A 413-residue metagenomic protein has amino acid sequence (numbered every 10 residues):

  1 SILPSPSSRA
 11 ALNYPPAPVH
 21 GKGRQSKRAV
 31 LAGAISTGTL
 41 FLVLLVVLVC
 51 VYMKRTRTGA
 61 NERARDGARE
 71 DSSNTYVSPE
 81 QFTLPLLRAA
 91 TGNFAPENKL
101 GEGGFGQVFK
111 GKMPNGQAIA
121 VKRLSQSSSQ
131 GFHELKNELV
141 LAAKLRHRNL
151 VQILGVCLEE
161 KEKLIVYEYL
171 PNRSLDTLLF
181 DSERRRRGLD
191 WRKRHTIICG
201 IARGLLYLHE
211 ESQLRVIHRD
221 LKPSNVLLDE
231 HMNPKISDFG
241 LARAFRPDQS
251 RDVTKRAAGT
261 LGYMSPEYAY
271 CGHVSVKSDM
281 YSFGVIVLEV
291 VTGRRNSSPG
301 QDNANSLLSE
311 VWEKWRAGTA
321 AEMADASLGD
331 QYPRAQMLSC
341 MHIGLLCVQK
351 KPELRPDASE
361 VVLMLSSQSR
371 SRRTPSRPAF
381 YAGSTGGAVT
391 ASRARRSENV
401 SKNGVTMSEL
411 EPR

Functional and structural regions predicted by a protein language model:
P16-V166, P171-R203, Q249-K255, L261 (+2 more regions): Membrane-proximal cytoplasmic juxtamembrane segment of single-pass receptors with intracellular kinase/kinase-homology
N61-R63, D302, Y332-I343, Q349-R413: Intrinsically disordered, low-complexity cytosolic regulatory tails and linkers adjacent to catalytic/signaling modules
R203-V216: Protein kinase catalytic-loop region centered on the HRD/HxD motif
K235-D238: Pre-DFG segment of protein kinase catalytic domains
L241-R243: Activation segment
C271-V276: Activation segment
D279: Conserved catalytic-loop aspartate of Hanks-type protein kinases
